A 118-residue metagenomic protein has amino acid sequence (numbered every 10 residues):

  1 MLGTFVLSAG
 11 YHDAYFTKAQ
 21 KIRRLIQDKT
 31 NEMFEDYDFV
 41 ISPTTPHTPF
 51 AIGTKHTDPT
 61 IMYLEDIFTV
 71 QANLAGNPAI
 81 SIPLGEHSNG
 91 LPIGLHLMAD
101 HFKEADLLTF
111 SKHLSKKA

Functional and structural regions predicted by a protein language model:
M1-D28, D36, L74-A118: Structural helix-boundary/capping segments
L7, T45-T48: Short glycine-rich anion-binding loops that position phosphate/pyrophosphate groups of nucleotides and phosphorylated
A14, K18, T48-I67: Short, surface-exposed loop/helix-turn segments at secondary-structure junctions that function as lids/hinges flanking
T30, F68: Acidic, amphipathic alpha-helical patches
P43-T45, L84-G85: Short secondary-structure boundary segments
